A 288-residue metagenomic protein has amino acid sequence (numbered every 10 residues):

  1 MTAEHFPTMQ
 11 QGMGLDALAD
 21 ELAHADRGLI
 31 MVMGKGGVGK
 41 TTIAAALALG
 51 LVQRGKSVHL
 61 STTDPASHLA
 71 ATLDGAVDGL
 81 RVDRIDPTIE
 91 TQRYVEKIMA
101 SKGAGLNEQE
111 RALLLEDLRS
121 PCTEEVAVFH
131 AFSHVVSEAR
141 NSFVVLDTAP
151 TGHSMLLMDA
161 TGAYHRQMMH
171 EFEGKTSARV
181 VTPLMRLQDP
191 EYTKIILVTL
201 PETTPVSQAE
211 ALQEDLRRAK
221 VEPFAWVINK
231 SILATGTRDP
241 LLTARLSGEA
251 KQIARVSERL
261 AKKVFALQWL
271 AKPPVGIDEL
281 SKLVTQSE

Functional and structural regions predicted by a protein language model:
M1-H24, Q188-Y192, L200-E288: C-terminal lobe/tail of nucleotide-utilizing enzymes
A3-I30, V38, I43, L47-L184: Nucleotide-state-sensitive switch-loop elements of NTP-binding domains
M31, L60, L146, I195-L197 (+2 more regions): Structural beta-sheet core signal
G34: The Walker A (P-loop) glycine that initiates the GxxxxGKT/S ATP-binding motif of P-loop NTPases
G37-V38, E202: Short strand->helix junction
D86, T199-L200: Conserved residues at beta->alpha junctions
